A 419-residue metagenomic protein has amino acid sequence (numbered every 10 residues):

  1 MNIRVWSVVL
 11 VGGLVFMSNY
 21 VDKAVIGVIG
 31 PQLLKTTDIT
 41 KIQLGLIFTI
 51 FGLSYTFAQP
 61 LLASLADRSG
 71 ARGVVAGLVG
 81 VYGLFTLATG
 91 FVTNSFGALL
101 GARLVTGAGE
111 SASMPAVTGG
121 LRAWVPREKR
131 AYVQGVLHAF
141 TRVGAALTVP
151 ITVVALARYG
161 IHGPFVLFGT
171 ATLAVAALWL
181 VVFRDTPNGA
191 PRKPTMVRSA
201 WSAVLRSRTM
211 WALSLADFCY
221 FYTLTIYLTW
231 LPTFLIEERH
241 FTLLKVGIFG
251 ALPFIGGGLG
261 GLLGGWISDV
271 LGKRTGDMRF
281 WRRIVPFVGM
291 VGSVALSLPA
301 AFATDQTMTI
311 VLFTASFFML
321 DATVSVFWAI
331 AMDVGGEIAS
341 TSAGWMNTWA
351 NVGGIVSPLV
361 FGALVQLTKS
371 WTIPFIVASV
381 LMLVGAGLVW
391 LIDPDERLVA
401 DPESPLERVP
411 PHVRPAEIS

Functional and structural regions predicted by a protein language model:
M1, T186-S214, E238, H412: Juxtamembrane intracellular "pre-TM" segments in multi-pass secondary transporters
A24, G52-P60, A145-A146, F254-G258 (+2 more regions): Residue-level signature of mid-helix packing/kink "hotspots" within the transmembrane helices of 12-pass Major
I26-G27, R208-G264, V324, W328: Extracytoplasmic gate region of multi-pass secondary transporters
F57-S95: Conserved MFS/SLC helix-loop-helix module at the cytosolic interface between two early adjacent transmembrane helices
G73-L87, R279-S297: Structural signature of the two symmetry-related core transmembrane helices
F91-A102, P299-L312: Helix-loop junctions at membrane interfaces in 12-TM secondary transporters
L100-R142: Cytoplasmic helix-loop-helix junction between adjacent transmembrane helices in 12-TM secondary transporters
L137-V181: Helix-loop-helix hairpin linking two adjacent transmembrane segments in secondary transporters
